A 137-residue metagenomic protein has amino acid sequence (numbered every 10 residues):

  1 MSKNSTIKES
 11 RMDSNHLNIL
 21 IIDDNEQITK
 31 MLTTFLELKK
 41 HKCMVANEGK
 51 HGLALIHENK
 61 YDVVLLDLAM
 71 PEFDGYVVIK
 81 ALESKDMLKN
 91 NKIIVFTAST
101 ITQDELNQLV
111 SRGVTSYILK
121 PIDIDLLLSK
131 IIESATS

Functional and structural regions predicted by a protein language model:
M1-N18, D125-S137: Non-catalytic signal-transmission and effector/linker regions of two-component phosphorelay proteins
E26-M44, R112: Two-component/phosphorelay signaling modules centered on CheY-like receiver
V45-A54, G75: Helix N-cap/capping motif at the beta->alpha junctions
A54, Y76-K89: Short amphipathic alpha-helix used as the core "switch/output" element in two-component signaling
D67: Active-site residues of response regulator receiver
M70: Receiver (REC) domain active-site loop signature in two-component systems and cognate sites in sensor histidine kinases
V77, T100-S116, L126-S129: Alpha4 helix (beta4-alpha4-beta5 surface) of REC/receiver domains from two-component response regulators
F96-T97: Hydrophobic/aromatic residues positioned on beta-strands within the core alpha/beta folds
